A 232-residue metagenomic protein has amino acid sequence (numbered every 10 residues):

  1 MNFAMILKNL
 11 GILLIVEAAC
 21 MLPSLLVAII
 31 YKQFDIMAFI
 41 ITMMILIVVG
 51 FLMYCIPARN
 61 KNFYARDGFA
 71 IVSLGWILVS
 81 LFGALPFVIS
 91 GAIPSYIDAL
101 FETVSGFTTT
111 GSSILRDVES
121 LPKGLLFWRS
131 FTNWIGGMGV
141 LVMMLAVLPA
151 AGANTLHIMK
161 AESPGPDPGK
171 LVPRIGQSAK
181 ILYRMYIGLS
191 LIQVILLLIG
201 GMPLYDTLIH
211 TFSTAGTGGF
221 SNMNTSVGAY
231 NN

Functional and structural regions predicted by a protein language model:
M1-N232: Membrane-proximal intracellular helices of multi-pass ion channels
